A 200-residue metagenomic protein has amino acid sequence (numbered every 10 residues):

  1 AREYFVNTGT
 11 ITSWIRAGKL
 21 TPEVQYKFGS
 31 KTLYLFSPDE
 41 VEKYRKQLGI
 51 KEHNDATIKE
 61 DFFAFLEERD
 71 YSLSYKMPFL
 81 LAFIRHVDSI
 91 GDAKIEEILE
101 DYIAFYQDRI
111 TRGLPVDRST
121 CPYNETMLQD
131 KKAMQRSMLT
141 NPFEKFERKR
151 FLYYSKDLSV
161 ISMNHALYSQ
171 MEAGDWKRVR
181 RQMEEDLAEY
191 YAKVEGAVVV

Functional and structural regions predicted by a protein language model:
A1-V200: Intrinsically disordered, charged low-complexity linkers and terminal tails that flank or connect structured domains
